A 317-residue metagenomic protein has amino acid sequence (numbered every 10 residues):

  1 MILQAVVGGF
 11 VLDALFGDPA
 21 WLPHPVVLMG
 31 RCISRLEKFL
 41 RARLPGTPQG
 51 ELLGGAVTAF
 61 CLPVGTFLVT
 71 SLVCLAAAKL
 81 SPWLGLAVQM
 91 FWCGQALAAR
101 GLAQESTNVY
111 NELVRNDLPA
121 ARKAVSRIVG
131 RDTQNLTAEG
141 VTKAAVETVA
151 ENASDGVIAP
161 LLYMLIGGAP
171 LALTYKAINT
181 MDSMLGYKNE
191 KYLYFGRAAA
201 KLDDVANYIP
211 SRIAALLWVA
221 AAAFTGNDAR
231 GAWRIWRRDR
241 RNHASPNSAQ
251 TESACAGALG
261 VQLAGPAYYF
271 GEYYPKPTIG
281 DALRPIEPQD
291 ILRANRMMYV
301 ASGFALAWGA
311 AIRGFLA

Functional and structural regions predicted by a protein language model:
M1-T174, I178, G186-A317: Hydrophobic alpha-helical transmembrane segments
S183: Glycine-rich phosphate/dinucleotide-binding loop and adjoining beta-alpha-beta core of small-molecule
